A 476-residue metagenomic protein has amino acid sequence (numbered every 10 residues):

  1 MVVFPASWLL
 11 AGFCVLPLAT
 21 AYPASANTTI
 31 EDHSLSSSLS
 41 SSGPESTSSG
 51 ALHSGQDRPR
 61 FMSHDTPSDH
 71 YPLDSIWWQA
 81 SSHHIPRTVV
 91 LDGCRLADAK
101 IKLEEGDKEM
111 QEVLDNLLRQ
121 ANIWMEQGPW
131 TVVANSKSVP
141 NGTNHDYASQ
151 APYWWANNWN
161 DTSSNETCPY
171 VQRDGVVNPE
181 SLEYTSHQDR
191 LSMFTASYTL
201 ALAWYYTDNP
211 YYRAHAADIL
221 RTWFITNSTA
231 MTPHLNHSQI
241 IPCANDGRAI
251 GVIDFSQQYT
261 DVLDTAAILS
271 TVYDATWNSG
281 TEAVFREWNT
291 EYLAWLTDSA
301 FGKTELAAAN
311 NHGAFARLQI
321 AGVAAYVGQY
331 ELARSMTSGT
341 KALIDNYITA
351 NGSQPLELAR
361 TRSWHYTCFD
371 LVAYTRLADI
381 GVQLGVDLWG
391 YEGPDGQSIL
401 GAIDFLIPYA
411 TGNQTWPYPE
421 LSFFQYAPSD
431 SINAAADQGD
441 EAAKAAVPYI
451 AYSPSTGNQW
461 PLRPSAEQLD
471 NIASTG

Functional and structural regions predicted by a protein language model:
M1-N27: Fungal secretory targeting signals
F4-A6, P210, A314, C368: Conserved structured core elements
Y22, N27-L39, G43-A275, A283-G302 (+1 more regions): Extracellular glycan-targeting catalytic surfaces
E183-Y184, T276-S279, T297-A308, L318-Q319 (+1 more regions): Active-site-adjacent structural elements in folded domains
S192-T195, Y211-Y212, D254, H312 (+3 more regions): Structural signature of alpha-solenoid helical repeat junctions
I250-D254, Q258, G280-W288, T304-A316 (+3 more regions): Short, contiguous, pocket-lining structural segments that sit at or immediately flank catalytic/ligand-binding sites
F315-P417: Long, repeat-rich segments with strong aromatic
